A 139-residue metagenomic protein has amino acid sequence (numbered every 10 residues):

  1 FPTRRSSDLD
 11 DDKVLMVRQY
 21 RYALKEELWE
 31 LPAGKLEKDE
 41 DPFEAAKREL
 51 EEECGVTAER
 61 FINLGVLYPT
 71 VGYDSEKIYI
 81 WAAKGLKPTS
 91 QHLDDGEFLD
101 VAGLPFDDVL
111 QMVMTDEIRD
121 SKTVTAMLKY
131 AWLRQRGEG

Functional and structural regions predicted by a protein language model:
F1-S6: Short, small-residue-biased leader/transition segments that mark boundaries at the very start of proteins
D8-D11, L15-R18: Glycine/small-residue-rich phosphate/adenosyl-binding loop
D11-K13, L28, K35, R60: Structural motif
A23-W29: A conserved beta-turn-beta hairpin within the catalytic core of GNAT-like acetyltransferases that forms part
K35-S121: Unchanged
M127: C-terminal boundary of histidine-terminating zinc-finger modules
W132-G139: Generic C-terminal helix-cap and adjacent flexible tail
